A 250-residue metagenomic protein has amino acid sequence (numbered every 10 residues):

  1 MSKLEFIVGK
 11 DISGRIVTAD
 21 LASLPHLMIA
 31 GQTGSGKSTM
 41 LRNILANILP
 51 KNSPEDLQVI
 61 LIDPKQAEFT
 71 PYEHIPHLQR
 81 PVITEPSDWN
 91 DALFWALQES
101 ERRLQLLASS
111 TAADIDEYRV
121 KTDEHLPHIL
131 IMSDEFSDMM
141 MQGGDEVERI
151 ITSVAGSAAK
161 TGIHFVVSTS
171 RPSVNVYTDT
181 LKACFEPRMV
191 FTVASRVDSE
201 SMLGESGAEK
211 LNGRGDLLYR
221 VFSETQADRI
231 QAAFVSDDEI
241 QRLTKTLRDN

Functional and structural regions predicted by a protein language model:
M1-A112, H125-N212, L218-R229, A233-R242 (+1 more regions): P-loop NTPase catalytic phosphate-binding loop
I115-D116: Active-site nucleophile elbow and catalytic-triad environment of alpha/beta-hydrolase enzymes
V120: Conserved helix/coil segment N-terminal to the catalytic DExD/H
